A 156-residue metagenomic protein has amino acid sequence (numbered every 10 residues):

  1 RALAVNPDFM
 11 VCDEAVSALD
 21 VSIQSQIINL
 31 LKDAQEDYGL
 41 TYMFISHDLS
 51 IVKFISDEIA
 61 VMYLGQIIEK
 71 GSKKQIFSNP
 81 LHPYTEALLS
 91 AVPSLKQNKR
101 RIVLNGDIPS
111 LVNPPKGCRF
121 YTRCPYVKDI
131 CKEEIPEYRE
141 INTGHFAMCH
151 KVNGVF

Functional and structural regions predicted by a protein language model:
N6: Conserved catalytic motifs of ABC-family nucleotide-binding domains
V11-R100: P-loop NTP-binding/switch modules centered on Walker-like glycine-rich loops
S72-F156: Short catalytic/signature loops enriched in Gly
